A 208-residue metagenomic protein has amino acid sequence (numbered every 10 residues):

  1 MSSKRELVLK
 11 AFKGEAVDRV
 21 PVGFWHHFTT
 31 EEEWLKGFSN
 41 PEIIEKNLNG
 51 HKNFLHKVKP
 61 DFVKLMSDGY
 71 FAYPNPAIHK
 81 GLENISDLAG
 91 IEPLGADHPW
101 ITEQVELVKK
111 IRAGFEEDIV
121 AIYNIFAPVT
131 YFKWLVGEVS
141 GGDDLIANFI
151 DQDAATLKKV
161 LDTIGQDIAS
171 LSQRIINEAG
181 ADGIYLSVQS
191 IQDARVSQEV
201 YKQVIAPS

Functional and structural regions predicted by a protein language model:
M1-T29, K36-G37, D61, L65 (+1 more regions): Active-site loop segments of alpha/beta catalytic cores
G14, W34-F38, K59, P74-H79: Glycine-centered secondary-structure boundary/capping sites
H27-E31, G69-A72: Short active-site-proximal "capping" loops at secondary-structure junctions
E33-V58: Active-site-flanking structural segment that lines cofactor/substrate pockets
E45, L94, I191: Short, flexible active-site loop motifs that bind/organize anionic cofactors or intermediates
K46-H51, D87-I91, I146-I150, S208: Glycine-rich loops and low-complexity Gly/Arg-rich segments that provide flexible linkers or classic glycine-based
H51-K52, H56-A72: Membrane helical hairpin/interfacial module
G69-Q104: N-terminal glycine-rich cofactor-binding segment that shapes the pocket for flavin-like pterin cofactors
